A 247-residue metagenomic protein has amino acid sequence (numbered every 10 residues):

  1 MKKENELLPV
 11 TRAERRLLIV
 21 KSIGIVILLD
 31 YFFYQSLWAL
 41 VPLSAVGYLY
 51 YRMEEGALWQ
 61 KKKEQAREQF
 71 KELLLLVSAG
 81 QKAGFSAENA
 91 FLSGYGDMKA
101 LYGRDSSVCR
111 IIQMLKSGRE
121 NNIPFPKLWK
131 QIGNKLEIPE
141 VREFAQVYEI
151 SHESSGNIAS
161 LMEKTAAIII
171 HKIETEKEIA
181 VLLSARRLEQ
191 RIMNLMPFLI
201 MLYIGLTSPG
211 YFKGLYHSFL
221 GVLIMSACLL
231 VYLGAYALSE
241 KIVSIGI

Functional and structural regions predicted by a protein language model:
M1, E153-I170: Short, charged cytosolic
M1-L75, A100-G103, S107, I173-I247: Hydrophobic alpha-helical signal-anchor/transmembrane segments
N5-I27, Q113-L136: Solvent-exposed, charged interface segments at domain starts and junctions
P42-G133, E143-I150, N157-A159: Juxtamembrane/interface alpha-helical elements of multi-pass membrane proteins
F91-L92, E163, L183: Short, surface-exposed helix/turn micro-motifs that flank interaction/cofactor sites
G96-D97, A167, R186: Short secondary-structure capping/turn micro-motifs that flank functional sites
K127-V147, E163-A180: Hydrophobic alpha-helical transmembrane segments
